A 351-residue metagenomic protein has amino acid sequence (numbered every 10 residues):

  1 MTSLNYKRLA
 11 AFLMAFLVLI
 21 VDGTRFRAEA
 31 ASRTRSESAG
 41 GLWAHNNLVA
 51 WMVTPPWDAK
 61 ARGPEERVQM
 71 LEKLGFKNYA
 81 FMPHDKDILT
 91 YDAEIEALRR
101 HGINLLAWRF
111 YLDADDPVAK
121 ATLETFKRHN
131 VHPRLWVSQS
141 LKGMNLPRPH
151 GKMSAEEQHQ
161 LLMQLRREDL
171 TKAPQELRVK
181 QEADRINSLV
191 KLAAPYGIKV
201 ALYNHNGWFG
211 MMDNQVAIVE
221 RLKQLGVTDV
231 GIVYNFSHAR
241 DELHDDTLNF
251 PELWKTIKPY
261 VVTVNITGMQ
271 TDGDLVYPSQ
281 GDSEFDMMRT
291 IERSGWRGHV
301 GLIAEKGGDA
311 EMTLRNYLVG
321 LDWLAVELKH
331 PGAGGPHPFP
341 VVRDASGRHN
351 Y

Functional and structural regions predicted by a protein language model:
M1-Y6: N-terminal secretory signal peptides that target proteins for export/translocation
A10-D22: Bacterial N-terminal signal peptides
F26, A31-P133, K152-E156, V227-D229 (+1 more regions): N-terminal pre-domain/capping segments
A31-V49, E65-E66, A155-M163, A183 (+2 more regions): Histidine-acidic metal/acid-base catalytic patches
P55-G63, Y79-A93, R109-K120, K142-P147 (+4 more regions): Acidic-and-aromatic substrate-binding clefts and catalytic sites of carbohydrate-active enzymes
F76, I103, G197, V261 (+1 more regions): A structural motif
A80, L106-A107, R134-W136, A201 (+3 more regions): Conserved beta-strand positions in the central sheet of alpha/beta enzyme cores
N104-L105, L112-I232: Active-site acidic/histidine proton-transfer and metal-coordination neighborhood in alpha/beta enzyme cores
